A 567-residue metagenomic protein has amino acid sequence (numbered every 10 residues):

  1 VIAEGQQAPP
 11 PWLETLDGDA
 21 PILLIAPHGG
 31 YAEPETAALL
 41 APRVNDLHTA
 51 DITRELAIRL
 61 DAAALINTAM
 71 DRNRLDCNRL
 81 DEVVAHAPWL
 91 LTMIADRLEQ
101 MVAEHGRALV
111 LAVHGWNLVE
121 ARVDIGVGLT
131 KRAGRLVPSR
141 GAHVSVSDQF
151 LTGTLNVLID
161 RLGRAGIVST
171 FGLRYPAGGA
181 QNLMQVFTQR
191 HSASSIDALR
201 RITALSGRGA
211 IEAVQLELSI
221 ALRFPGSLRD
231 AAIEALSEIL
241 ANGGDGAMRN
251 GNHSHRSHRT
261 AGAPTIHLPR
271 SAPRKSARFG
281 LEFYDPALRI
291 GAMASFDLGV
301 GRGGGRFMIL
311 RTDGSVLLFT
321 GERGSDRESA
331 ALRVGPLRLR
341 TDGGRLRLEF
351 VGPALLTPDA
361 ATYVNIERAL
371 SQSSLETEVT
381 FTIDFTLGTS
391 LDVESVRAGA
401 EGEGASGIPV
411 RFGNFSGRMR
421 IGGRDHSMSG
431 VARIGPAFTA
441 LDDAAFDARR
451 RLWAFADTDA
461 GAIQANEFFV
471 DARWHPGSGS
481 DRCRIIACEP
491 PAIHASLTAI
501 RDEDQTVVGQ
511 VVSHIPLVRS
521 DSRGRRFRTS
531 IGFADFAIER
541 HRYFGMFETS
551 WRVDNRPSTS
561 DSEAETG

Functional and structural regions predicted by a protein language model:
V1-G251: N-terminal catalytic or cofactor-binding beta/alpha core of small enzyme domains
H253-G567: Structured soluble/peripheral alpha/beta segments that form catalytic or ligand/cofactor-binding pockets
